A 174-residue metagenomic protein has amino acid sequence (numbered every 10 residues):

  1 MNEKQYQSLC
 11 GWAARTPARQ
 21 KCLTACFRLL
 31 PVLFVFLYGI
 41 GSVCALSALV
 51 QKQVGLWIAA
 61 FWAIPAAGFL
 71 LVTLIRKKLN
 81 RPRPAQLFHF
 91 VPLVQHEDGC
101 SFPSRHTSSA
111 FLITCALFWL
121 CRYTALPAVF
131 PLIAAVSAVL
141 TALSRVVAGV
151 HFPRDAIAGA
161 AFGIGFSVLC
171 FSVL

Functional and structural regions predicted by a protein language model:
M1-Y38, G55-L56, V72-E97: N-terminal transmembrane-helix/juxtamembrane module of multi-pass inner/ER membrane proteins
A18, Q53-W57, A85, A125-F130 (+1 more regions): Membrane-helix interface segments
F27-L30, L37, F61, P65 (+2 more regions): Hydrophobic alpha-helical transmembrane segments of polytopic
S42-L71: Interfacial segments of alpha-helical transmembrane regions
V43-S47, L71-N80, F118, R122 (+1 more regions): Membrane-water interface at transmembrane helix exits
V50, K77-A85, G149-R154: Transmembrane helix-loop junctions in multipass membrane proteins, especially transporters and channels
I64-R76, S137-R145: Alpha-helical transmembrane segments of multi-pass membrane proteins
F90-L174: Membrane-embedded catalytic cores of phosphoryl/pyrophosphoryl-handling enzymes
